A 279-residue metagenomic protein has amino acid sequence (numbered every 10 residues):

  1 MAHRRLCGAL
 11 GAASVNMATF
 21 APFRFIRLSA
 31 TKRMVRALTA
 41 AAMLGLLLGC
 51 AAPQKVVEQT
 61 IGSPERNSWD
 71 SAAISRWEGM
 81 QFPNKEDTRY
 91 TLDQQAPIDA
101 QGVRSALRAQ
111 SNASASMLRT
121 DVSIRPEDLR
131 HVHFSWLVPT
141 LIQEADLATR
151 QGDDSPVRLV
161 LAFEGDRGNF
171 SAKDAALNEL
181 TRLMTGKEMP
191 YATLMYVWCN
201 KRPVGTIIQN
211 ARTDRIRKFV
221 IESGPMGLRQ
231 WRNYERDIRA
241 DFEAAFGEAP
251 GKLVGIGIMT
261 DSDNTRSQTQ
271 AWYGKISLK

Functional and structural regions predicted by a protein language model:
F20-T39: Bacterial N-terminal signal peptides that target proteins for export
A37-L47: Bacterial N-terminal signal peptides
C50-E86, A172-E179: Extracellular carbohydrate-recognition regions
L92-S116: Short carbohydrate-recognition loop motifs
A109-D128, T140-E144, T213-E222: Secreted extracellular polysaccharide-interacting domains
D154, E164-R212: Extracellular/luminal beta-rich ligand-recognition and adhesion surfaces characterized by aromatic-Gly/Pro-enriched
P156-L159, D214-G224, L228-R266: Extracellular beta-strand ligand-recognition surfaces/modules
L161, A271-K279: Exposed low-complexity, polar/acidic, P/S/T/G-rich flexible segments that act as propeptides, protease-susceptible
